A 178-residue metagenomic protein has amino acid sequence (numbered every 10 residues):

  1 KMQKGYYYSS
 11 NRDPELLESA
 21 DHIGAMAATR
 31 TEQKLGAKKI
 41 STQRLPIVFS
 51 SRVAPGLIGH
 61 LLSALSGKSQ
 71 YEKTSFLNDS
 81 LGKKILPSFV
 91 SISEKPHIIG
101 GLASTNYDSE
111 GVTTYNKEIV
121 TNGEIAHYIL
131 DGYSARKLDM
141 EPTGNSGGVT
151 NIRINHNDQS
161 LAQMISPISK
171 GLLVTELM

Functional and structural regions predicted by a protein language model:
K1-L61, L65, H127: Internal alpha/beta scaffold segment
K4-Y7, E72, I99-G100: General secondary-structure edge motif
Y8-P14, L65-E72, S134-G147: Extended active-site and interfacial segments that coordinate phosphate-rich ligands in large catalytic machineries
S9, S19, S50, S66 (+4 more regions): Alpha-helix initiation/capping motif
G24, S80-M178: Dual-mode signal for accessory low-complexity, basic/Gly-rich regions
E32-Q43, S69-K73, L172-L177: Residue-level signal for secondary-structure boundary elements
G36, A54, G67, K73 (+3 more regions): Glycine-rich, flexible loop/turn motifs
G67-L86: Amphipathic alpha-helical
